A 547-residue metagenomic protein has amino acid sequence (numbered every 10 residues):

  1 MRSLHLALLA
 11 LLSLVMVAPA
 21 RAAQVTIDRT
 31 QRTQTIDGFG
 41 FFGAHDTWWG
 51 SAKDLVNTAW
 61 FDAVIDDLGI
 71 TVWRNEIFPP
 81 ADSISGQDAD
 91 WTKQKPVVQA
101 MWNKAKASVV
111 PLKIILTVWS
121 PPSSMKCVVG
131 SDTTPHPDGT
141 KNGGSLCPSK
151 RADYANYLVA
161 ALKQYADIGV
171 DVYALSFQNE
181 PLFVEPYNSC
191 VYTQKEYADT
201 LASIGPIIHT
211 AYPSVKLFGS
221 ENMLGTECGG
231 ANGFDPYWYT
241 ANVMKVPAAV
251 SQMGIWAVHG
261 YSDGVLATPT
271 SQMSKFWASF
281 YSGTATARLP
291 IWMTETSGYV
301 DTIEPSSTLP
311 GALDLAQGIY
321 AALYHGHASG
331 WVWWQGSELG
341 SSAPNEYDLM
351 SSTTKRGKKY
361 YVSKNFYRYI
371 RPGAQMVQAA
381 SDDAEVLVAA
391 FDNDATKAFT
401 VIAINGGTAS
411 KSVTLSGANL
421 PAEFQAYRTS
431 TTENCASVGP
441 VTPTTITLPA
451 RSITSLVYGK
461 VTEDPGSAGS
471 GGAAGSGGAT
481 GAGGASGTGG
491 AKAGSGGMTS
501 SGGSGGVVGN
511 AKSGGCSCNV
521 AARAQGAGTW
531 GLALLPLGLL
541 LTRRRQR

Functional and structural regions predicted by a protein language model:
M16-A22, T462-L541: Ser/Thr-rich, Pro/Gly/Ala-heavy low-complexity intrinsically disordered linkers and tails of secreted extracellular
A22-A59, A63: N-terminal module-boundary/linker segments of secreted carbohydrate-active enzymes
D28-Q31, I65-A248: Substrate-binding cleft and catalytic face of glycoside hydrolase catalytic domains, especially the flexible beta-alpha
T35-G43, G69-I77, K113-V118, Y173-F177 (+6 more regions): Structural recognition of the beta-strand scaffold that forms the well-ordered cores of secreted hydrolase catalytic
K93-V97, L217, G254-I303: Glycoside hydrolase catalytic-domain groove-lining segments
P290-N365, V377-S381: Aromatic/acidic polysaccharide-binding cleft in carbohydrate-active enzymes
D382-A422, R451: Carbohydrate-binding surface patches
G439-D464: C-terminal beta-strand-rich structural cap/linker in extracellular carbohydrate-active enzymes
